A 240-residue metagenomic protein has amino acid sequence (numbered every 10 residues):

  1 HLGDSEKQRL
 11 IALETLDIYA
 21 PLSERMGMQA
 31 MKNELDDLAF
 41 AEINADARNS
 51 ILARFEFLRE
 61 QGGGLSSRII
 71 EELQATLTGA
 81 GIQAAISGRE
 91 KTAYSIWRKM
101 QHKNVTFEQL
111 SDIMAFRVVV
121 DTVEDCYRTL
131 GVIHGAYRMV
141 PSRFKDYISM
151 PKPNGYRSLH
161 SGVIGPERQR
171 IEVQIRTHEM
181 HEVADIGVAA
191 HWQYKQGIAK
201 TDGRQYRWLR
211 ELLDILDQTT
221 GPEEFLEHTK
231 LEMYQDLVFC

Functional and structural regions predicted by a protein language model:
H1-C240: Nucleic-acid processing machinery
